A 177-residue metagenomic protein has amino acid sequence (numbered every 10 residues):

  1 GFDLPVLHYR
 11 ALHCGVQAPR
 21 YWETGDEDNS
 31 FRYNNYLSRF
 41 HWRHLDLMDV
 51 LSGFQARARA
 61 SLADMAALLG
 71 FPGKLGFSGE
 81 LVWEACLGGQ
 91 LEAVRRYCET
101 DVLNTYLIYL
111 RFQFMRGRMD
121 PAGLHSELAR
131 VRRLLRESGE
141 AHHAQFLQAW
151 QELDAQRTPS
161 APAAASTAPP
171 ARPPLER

Functional and structural regions predicted by a protein language model:
G1-R96, T100-A122, L134-E140: Metal-dependent phosphoesterase core characteristic of DEDDh/y 3'-5' exonuclease domains
E99-T100, Y106-R177: Acidic two-metal-ion nuclease catalytic site recognized across multiple nuclease folds, prominently DnaQ/RNase D-T
